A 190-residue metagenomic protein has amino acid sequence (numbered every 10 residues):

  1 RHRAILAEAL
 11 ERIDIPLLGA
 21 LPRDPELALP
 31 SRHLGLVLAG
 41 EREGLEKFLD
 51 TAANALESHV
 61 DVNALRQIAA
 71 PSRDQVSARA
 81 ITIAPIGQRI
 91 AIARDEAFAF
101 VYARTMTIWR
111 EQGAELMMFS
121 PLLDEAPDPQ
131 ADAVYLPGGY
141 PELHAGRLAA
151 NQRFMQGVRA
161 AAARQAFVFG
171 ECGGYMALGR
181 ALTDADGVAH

Functional and structural regions predicted by a protein language model:
R1, D95-A99, Y175-M176: Gly/Ser/Thr-rich loops at beta-strand to alpha-helix junctions that form or flank small-molecule/cofactor-binding
R1-T82: Internal gly/pro-rich beta-alpha loop/helix module that stabilizes soluble enzyme cofactors or their anionic handles
I5, G40-K47, V60, P85 (+5 more regions): Conserved active-site and cofactor/substrate-binding residues in soluble primary-metabolism enzymes
P22-E26, P121-L122, G139, G173-G174: Short, ordered loop/turn segments at secondary-structure junctions
Q88-A150, Q156-A160: Phosphate-binding active sites in nucleotide-utilizing proteins
P141-H190: Cysteine-nucleophile active-site neighborhood
